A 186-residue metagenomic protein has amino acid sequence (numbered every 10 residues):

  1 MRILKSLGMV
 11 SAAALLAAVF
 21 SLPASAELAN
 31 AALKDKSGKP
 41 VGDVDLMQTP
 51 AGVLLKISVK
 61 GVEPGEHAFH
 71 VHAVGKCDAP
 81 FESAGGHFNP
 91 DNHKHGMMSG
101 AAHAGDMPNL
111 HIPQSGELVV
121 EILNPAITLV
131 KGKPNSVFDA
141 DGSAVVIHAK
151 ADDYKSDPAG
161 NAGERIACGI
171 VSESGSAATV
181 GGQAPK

Functional and structural regions predicted by a protein language model:
M1-A12: Bacterial N-terminal signal peptides that target proteins for export
I3, A18, L22-K186: N-terminal leader/targeting pre-sequences
